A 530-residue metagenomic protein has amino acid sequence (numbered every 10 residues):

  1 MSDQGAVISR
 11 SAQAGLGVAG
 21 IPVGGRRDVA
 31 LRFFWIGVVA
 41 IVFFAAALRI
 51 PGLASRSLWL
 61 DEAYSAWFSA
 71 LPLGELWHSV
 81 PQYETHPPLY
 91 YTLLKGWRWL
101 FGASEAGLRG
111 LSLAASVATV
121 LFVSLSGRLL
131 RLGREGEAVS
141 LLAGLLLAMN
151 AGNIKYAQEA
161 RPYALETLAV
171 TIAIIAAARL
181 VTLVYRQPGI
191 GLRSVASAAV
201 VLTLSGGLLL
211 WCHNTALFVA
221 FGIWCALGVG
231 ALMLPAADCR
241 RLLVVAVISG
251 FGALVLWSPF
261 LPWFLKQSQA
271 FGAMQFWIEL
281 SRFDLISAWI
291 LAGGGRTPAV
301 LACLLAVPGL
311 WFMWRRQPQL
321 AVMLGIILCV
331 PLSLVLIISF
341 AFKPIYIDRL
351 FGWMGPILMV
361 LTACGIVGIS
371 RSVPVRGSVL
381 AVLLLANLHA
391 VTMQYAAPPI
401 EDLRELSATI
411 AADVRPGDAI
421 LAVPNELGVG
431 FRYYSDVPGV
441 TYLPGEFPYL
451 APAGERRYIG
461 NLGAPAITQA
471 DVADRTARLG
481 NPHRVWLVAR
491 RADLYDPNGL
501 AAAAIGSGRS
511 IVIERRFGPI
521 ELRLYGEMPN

Functional and structural regions predicted by a protein language model:
S2-S9, R27, P188: Short, basic, low-complexity termini and linkers enriched in Ser/Thr/Gly/Pro that act as targeting/leader peptides
D3, L16-V18, V23, F33-Q187 (+1 more regions): Membrane-proximal helix-loop-helix interfaces that form the catalytic/acceptor-binding platform of multi-pass membrane
